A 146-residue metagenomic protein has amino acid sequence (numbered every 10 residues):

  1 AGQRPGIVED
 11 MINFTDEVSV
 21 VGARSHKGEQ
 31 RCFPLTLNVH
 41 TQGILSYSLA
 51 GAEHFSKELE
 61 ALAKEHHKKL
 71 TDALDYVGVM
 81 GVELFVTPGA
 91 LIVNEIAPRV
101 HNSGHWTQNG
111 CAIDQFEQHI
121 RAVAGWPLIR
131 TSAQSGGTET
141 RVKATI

Functional and structural regions predicted by a protein language model:
A1-A73: Active-site nucleotide/adenylate-binding loops and adjacent lid/helix of ATP-dependent enzymes
R4-P5, G78, A90: The start of beta-strands in P-loop NTPase/AAA+ ATPase cores
K27, P88-G89: Residue-level recognition of short loop/turn positions
R31, M80, L91-E95: Protein kinase-like catalytic core scaffold
G43-E53, E95-Q108: Short, flexible active-site loops
A61-V82, T87, P98-I146: Active-site "cap" helix and flanking loop/linker of ATP-utilizing ligase/carboxylase catalytic domains
